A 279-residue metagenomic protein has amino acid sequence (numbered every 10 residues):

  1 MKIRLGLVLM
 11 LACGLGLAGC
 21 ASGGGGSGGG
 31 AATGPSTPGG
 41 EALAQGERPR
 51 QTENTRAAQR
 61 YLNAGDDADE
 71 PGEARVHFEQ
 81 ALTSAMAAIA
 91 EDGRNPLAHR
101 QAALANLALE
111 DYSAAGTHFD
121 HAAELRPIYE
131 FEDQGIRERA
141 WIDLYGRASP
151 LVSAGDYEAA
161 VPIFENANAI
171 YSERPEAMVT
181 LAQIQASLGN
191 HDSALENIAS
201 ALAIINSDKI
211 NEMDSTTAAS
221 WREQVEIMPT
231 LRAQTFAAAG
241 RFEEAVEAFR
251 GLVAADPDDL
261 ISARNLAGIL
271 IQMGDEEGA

Functional and structural regions predicted by a protein language model:
K2, C20-Q101, A108-I142, G146 (+1 more regions): N-terminal leader/linker segments that initiate helical-solenoid repeat arrays
A98, F131-D133, A177, I210-D214 (+2 more regions): TPR alpha-solenoid repeat register
